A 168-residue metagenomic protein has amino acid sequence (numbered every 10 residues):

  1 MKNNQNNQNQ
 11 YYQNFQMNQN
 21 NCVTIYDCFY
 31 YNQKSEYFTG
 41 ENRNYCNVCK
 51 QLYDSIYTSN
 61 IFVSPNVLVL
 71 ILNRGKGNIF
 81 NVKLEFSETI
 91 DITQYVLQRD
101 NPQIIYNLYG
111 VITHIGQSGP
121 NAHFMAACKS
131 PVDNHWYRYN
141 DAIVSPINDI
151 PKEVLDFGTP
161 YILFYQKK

Functional and structural regions predicted by a protein language model:
M1-K168: Exposed substrate/partner-binding surface patches
